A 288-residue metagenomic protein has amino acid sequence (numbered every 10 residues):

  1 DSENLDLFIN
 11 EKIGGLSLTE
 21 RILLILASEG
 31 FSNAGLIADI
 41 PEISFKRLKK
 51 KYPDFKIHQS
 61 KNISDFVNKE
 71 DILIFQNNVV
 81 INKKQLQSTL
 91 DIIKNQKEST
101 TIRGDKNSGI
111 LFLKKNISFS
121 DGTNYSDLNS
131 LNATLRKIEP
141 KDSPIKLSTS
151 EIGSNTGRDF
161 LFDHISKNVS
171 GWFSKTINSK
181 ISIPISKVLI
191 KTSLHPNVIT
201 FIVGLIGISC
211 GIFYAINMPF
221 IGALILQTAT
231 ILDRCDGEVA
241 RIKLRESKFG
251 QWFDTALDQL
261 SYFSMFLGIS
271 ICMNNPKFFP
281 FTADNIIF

Functional and structural regions predicted by a protein language model:
D1-F45: N-terminal glycine-rich phosphate-binding loop and ensuing alpha1 helix
T19, N78, H195: Residue-level signal for inorganic ion chemistry
E42-K106: Conserved beta-loop-beta/alpha segment of the NTase-like Rossmann-fold superfamily that binds/positions NTPs
V80-D142: Conserved core of the sugar-phosphate nucleotidyltransferase
L135, E139-I221, I231: Topogenic membrane-insertion module of multi-pass membrane proteins
V198-F201, I221-L224, W252, A256 (+1 more regions): Alpha-helical transmembrane segments of integral membrane proteins
G211-L224, G268-F288: Helix-coil boundary and interhelical linker segments in multi-pass alpha-helical membrane proteins
L224-S270: Acidic (Asp/Glu-rich) catalytic motifs at the cytosolic membrane interface
